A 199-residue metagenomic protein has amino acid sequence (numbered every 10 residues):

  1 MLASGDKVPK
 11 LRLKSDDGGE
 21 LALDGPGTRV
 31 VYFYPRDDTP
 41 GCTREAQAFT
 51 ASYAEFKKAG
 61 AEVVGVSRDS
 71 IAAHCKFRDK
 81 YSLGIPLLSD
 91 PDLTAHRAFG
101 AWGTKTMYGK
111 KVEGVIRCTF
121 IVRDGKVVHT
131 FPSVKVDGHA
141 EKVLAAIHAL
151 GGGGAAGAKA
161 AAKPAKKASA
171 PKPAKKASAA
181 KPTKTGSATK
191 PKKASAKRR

Functional and structural regions predicted by a protein language model:
M1-K176, K181-R199: Chalcogenol-based redox active-site neighborhoods
